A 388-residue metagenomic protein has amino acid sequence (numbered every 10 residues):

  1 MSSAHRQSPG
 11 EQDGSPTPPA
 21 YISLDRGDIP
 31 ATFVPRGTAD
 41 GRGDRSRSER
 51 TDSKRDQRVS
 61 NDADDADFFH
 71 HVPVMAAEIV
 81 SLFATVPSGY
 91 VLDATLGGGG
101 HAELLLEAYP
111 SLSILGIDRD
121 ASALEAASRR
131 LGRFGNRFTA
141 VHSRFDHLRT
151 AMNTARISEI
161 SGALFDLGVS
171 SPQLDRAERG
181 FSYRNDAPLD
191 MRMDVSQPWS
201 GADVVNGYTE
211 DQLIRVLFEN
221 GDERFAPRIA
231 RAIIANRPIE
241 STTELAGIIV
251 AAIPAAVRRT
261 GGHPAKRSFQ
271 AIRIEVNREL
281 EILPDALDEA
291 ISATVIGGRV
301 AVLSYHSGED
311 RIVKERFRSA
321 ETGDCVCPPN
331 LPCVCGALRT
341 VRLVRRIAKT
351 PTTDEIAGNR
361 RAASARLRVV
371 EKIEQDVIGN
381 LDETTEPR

Functional and structural regions predicted by a protein language model:
S2-R388: S-adenosyl-L-methionine-dependent methyltransferase catalytic core, i.e., the SAM/SAH-binding region
